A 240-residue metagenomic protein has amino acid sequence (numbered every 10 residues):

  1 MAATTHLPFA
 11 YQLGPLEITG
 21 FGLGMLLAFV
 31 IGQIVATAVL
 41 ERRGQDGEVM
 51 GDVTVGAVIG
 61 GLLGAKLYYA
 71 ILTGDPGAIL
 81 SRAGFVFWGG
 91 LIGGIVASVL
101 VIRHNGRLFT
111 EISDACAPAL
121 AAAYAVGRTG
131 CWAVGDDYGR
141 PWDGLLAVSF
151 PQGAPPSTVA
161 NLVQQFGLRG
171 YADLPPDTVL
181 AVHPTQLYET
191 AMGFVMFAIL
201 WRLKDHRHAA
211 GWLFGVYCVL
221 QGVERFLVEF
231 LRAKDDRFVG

Functional and structural regions predicted by a protein language model:
M1-G240: A feature for loop-to-transmembrane-helix boundaries and adjacent hydrophobic helices in multi-pass integral membrane
